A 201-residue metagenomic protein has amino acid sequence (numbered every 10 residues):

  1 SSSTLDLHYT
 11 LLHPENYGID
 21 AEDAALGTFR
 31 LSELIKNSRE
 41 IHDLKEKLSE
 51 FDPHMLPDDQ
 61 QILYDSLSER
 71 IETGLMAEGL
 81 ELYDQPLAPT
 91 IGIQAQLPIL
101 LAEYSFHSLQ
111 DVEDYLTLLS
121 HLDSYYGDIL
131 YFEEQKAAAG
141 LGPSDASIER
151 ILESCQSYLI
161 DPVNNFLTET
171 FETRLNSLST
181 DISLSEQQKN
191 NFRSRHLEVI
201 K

Functional and structural regions predicted by a protein language model:
S1-K201: N-terminal maturation segment of proteins
